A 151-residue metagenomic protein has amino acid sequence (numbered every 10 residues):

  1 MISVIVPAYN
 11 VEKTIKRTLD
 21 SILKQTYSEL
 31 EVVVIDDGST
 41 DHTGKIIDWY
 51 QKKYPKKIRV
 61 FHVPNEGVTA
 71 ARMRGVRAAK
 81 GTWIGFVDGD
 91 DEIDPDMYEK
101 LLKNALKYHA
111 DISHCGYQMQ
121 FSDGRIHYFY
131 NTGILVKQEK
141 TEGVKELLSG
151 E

Functional and structural regions predicted by a protein language model:
M1-E151: Nucleotide-sugar donor-binding/catalytic module of glycosyltransferases that assemble extracellular/cell-envelope
